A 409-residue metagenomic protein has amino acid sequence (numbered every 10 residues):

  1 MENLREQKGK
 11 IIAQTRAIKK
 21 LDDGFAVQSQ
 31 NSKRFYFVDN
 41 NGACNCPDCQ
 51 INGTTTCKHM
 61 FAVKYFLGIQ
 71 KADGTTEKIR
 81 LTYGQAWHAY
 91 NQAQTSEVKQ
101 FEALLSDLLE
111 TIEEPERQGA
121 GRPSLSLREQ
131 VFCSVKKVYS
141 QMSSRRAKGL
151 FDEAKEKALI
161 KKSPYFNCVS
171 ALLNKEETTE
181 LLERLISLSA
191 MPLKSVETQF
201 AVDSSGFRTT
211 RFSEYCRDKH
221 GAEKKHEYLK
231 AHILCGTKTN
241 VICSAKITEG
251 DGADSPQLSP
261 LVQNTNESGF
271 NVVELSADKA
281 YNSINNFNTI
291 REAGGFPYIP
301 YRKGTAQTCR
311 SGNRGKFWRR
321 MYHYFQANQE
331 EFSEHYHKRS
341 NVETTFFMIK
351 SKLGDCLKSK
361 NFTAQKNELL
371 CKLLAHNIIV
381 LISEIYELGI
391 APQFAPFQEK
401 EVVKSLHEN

Functional and structural regions predicted by a protein language model:
M1-F101: Long, low-complexity, compositionally biased intrinsically disordered regions
F61-K64, E330-N409: Basic, amphipathic alpha-helical segments enriched in Lys/Arg and hydrophobic/aromatic residues
Y83-A86, G119-R122, G304-K316, P392-V403: Arg/Lys-rich, glycine/proline-spaced intrinsically disordered segments in nuclear chromatin/transcription regulators
A86-Y139, A158: Basic, short loop/linker segments at the boundary and entry of helix-turn-helix/winged-helix-like folds
Q118, R122, V131-F132, Y139 (+5 more regions): Polybasic low-complexity intrinsically disordered regions
A120-L125, M142, D152-S170: Short, basic interhelical loop/turn and adjoining N-cap of the next helix at nucleic-acid- or acidic-partner-contacting
S140-E153, E343: Short, charged amphipathic recognition helices of the HTH superfamily and cognate SANT/SANTA-like modules
K279-A280, I284-M348: Helix-centered, glycine/charged polyanion-binding patches within enzymatic domains that contact phosphate-containing
